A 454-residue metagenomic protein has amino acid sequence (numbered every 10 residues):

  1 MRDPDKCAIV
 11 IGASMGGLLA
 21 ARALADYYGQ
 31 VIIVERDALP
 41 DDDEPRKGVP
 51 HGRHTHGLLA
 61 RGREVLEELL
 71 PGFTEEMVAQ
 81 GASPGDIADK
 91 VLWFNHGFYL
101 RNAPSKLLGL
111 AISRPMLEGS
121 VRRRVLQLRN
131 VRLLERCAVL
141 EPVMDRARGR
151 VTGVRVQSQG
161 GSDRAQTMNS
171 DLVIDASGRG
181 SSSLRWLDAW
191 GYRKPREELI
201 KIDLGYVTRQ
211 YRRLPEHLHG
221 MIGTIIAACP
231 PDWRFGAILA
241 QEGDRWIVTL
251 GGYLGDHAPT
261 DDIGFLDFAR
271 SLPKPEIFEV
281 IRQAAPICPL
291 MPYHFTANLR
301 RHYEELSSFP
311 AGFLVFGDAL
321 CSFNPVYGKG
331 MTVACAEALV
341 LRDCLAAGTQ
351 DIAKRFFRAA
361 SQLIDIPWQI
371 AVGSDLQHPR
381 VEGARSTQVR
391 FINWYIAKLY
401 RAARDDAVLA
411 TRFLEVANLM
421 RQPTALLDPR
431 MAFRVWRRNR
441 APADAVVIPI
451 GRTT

Functional and structural regions predicted by a protein language model:
D3-E35: N-terminal Rossmann-like FAD-binding beta1-loop-alpha1 element of flavoenzymes
A23, Y27, D43-L92: N-terminal FAD cofactor-binding segment of flavoenzymes
A38-P40: Helix N-cap at the beta1-alpha1 junction of Rossmann-like dinucleotide-binding domains, i.e., the first residues
G57-L58, P104-R123, A176, S182 (+2 more regions): Short beta-strand to alpha-helix junction loop
N95-R114, V151-G153, L250-Y253: Helix-loop-beta segment of a Rossmann-like dinucleotide-binding subdomain
A111, Y206, D256-P367: FAD/FMN-dependent oxidoreductases across multiple families
Q127-K274: Predominantly flavin-linked oxidoreductase catalytic cores and closely associated redox partners
R342-T454: C-terminal helical "tail/cap" subdomain of flavin- and related membrane-associated enzymes
